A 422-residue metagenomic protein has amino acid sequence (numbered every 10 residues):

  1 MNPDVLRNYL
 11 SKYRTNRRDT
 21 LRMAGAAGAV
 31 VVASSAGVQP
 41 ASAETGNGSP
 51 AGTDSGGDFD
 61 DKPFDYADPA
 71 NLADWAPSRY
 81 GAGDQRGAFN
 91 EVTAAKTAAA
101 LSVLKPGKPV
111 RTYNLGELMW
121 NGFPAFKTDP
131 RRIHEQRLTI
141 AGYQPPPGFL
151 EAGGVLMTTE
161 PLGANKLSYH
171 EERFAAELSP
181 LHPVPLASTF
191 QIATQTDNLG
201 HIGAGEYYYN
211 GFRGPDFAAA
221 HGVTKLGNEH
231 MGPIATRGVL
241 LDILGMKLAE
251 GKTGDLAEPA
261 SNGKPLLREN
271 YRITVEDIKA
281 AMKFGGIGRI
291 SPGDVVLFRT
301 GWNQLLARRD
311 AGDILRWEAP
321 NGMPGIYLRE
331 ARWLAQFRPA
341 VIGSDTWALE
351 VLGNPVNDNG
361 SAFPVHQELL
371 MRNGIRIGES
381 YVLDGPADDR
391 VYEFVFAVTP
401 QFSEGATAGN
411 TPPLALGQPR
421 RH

Functional and structural regions predicted by a protein language model:
M1-D19, A26, S42: N-terminal secretory signal peptides
R14-D19, V30-G48: N-terminal twin-arginine translocation
M23, E44-G46, P77: Small disulfide-bonded, cysteine-rich extracellular recognition modules and tandem repeats
G28-V31, S35, E206, T346: A generic secondary-structure signal for well-formed alpha-helical elements
G48-H422: Active-/binding-site microenvironments in catalytic and ligand-binding cores
